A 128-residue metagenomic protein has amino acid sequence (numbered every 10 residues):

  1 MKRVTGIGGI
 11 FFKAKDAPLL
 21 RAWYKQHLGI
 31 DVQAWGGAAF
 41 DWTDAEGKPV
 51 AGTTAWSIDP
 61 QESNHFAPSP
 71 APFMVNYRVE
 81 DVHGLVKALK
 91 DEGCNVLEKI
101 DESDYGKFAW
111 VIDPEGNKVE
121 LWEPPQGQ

Functional and structural regions predicted by a protein language model:
M1, P49, F66-P68, E102: Sterically constrained small-residue positions within well-ordered secondary structures of folded domains
M1-G6, W35, V86-Q128: Vicinal oxygen chelate
K2-T5, F11-A55: Core segments of cupin and vicinal oxygen chelate
I7-K15, T43, Q61-L89, K107-I112 (+1 more regions): Vicinal oxygen chelate
A22, Q26, E80-D91, N95: Replace "anionic and nucleotidyl ligands
L28-D31, Y77-R78, E98-D101: Short linear motifs in intrinsically disordered
D41, S57-D59, W122: Residues in well-ordered beta-strands of folded domains
W56-Q61, C94: Short amphipathic beta-strand starts and helix->beta connectors
